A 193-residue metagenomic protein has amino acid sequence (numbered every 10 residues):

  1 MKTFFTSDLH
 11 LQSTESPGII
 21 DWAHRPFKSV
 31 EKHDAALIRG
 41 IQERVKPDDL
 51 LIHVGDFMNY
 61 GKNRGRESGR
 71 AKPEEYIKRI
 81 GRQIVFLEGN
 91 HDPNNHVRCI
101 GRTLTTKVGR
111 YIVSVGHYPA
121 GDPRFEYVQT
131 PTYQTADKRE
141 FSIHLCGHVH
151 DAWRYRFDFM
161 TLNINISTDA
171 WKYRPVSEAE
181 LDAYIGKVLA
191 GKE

Functional and structural regions predicted by a protein language model:
K2-T6, L11-V108: Core catalytic region of metal-dependent phosphoesterases/phosphodiesterases, especially metallo-beta-lactamase-like
H96-E193: Conserved beta-sheet core of the metallophosphoesterase superfamily
